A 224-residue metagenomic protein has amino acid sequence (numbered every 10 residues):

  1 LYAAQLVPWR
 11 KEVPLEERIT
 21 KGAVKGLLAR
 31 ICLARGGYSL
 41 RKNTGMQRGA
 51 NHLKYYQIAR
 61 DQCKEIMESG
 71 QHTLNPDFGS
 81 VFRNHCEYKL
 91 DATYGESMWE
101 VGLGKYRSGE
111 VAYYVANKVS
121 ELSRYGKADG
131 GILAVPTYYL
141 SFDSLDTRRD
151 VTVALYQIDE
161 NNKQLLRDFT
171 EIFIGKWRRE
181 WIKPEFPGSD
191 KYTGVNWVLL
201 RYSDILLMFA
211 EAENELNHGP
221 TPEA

Functional and structural regions predicted by a protein language model:
L1-Q5, E16-R41, H52-M67, W99 (+2 more regions): Extended, hydrophobic/aromatic-rich amphipathic alpha-helical segments that build helical scaffolds
P8-V13: A conserved hydrophobic secondary-structure block that centers on an alpha-helix together with its immediately flanking
T44-G45: Eukaryote-biased recognition of long, low-complexity, charge-rich segments
Q62-N217: Elongated scaffold/linker segments in the mid-to-C-terminal portions of large proteins
